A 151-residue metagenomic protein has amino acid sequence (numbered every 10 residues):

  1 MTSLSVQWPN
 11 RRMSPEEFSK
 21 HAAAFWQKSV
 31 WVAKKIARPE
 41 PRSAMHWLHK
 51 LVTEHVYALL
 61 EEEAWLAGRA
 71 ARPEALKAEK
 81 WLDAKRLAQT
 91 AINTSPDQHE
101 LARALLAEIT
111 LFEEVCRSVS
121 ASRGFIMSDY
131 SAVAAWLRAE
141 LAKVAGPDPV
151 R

Functional and structural regions predicted by a protein language model:
M1-V6: A surface-exposed, charged beta-strand/loop segment in the N-terminal or early-internal portion of soluble proteins
W8-R151: Conserved nucleotidyltransferase catalytic core and NTase-mimicking acidic/glycine-rich helix/loop elements in nucleic
